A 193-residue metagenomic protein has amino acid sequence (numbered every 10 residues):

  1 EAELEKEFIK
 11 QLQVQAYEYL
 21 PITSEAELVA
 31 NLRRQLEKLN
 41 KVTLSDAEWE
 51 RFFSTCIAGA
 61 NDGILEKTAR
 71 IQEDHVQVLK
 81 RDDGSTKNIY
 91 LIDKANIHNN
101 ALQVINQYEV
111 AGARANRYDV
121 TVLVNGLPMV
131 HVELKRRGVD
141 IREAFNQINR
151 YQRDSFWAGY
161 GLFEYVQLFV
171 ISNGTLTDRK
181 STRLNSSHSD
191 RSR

Functional and structural regions predicted by a protein language model:
E1-R183, S187-S189, R193: An alpha-helical interface "stripe"
